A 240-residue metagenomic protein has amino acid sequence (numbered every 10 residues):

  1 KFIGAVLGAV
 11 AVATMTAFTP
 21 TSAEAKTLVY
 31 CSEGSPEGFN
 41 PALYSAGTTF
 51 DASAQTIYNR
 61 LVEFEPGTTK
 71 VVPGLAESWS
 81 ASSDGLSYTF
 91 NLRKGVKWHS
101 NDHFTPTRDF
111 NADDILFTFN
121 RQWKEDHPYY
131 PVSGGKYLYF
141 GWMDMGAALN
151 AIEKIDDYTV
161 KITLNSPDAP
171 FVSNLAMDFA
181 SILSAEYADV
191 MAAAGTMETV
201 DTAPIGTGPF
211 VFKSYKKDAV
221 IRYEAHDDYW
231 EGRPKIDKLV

Functional and structural regions predicted by a protein language model:
K1-L7: Bacterial N-terminal signal peptides that target proteins for export
V12-S22: C-terminal segment of classical bacterial N-terminal signal peptides
K26-S35, E77, S87-F90, I115-T118 (+4 more regions): Short, well-ordered beta-strand elements
C31-S83, N120, I205-T207: N-terminal lobe/hinge region of extracytoplasmic solute-binding protein
E33-P36, Y44, P66-G67, D84-L86 (+8 more regions): Solvent-exposed coil/turn segments that connect beta secondary-structure elements in extracytoplasmic/periplasmic
E77-Y129, K161: Aromatic- and charge-enriched surface segment that lines or borders ligand/interaction sites
H99, T163-E186, T199-V240: Aromatic-rich, solvent-exposed beta-strand/loop patch
W123-D189, S214-K216: Surface-exposed binding/hinge segments that line and control ligand-binding clefts or catalytic entry sites
